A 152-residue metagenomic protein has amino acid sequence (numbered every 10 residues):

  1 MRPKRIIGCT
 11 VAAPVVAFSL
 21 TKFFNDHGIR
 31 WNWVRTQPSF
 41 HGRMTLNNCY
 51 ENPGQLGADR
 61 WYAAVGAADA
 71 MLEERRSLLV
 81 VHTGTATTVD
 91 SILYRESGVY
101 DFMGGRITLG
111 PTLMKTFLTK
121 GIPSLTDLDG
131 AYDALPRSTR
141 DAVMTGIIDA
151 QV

Functional and structural regions predicted by a protein language model:
M1-L79, S97-V152: Nucleotide/phosphate-binding catalytic cleft detector across ATP-hydrolyzing and phosphate-transferring enzymes
L78, T87-L93: Short beta-strand scaffold segments in enzyme catalytic cores
G84: Active-site glycine-centered loops adjacent to acidic/histidine catalytic or metal-binding residues that shape
